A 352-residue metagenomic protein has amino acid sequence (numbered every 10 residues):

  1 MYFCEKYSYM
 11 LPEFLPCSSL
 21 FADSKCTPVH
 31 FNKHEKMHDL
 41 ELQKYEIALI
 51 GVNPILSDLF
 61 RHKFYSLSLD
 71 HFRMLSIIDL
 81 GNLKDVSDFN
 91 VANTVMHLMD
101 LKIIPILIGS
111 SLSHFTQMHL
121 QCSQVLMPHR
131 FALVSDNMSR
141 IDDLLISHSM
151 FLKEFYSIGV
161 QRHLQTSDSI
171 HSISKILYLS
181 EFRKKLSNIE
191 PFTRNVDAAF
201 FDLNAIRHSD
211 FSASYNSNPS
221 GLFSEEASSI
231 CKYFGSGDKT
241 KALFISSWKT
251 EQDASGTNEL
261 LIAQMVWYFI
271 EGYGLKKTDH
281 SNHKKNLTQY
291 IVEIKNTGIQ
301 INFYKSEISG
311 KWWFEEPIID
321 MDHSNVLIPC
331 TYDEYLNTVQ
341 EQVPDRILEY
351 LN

Functional and structural regions predicted by a protein language model:
F3-I245, K249-N352: Conserved alpha-helical scaffold segments that buttress catalytic/binding sites
